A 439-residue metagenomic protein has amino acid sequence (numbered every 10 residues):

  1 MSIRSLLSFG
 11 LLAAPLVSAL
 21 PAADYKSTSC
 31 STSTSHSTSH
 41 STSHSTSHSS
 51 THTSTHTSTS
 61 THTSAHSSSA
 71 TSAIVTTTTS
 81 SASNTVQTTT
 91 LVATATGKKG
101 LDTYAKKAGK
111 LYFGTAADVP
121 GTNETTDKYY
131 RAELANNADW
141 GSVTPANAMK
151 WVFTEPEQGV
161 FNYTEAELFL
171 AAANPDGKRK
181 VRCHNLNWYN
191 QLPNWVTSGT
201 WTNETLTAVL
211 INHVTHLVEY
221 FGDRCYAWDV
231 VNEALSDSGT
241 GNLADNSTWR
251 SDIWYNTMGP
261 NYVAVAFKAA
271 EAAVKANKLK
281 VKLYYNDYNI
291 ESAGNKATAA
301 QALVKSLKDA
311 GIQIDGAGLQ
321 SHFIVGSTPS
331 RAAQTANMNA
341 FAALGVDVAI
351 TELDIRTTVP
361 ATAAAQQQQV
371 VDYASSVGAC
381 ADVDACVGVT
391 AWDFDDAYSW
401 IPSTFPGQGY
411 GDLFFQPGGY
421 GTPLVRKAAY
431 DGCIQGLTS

Functional and structural regions predicted by a protein language model:
M1-Y25: Fungal secretory targeting signals
L16-A95, D393: Fungal extracellular serine/threonine-rich, low-complexity, intrinsically disordered "mucin-like" regions of secreted
V86-S142, A146: Boundary/entry segment of secreted carbohydrate-active catalytic domains
V92-Y104, G199, H216, Y220 (+4 more regions): Aromatic-rich peripheral "rim/lid" segments of glycoside hydrolase catalytic domains that contact and position glycan
L101-Y104, A138-Q158, T164-I290, V346 (+1 more regions): Substrate-binding cleft and catalytic face of glycoside hydrolase catalytic domains, especially the flexible beta-alpha
A116-Y129, W151-T164, L235-D237, I290-A299 (+3 more regions): Acidic-and-aromatic substrate-binding clefts and catalytic sites of carbohydrate-active enzymes
G121-N137, A208-L217, N295-L307, Q334 (+1 more regions): Short, acidic/polar
Y163-K180, T257-L283, G294-A361, S376-C386: Glycoside hydrolase catalytic-domain groove-lining segments
